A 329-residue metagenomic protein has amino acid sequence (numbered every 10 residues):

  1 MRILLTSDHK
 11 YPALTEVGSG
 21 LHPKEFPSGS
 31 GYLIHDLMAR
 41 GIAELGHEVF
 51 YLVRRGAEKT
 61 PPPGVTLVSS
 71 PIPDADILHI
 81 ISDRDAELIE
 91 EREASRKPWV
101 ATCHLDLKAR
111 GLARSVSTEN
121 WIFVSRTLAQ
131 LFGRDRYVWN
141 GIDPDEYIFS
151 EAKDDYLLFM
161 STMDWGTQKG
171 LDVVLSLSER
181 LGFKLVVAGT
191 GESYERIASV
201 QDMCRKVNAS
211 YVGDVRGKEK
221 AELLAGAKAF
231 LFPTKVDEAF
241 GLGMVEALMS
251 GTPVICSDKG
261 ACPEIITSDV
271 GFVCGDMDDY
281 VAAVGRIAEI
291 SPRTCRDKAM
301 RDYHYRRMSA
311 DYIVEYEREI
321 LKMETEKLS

Functional and structural regions predicted by a protein language model:
L107-K108, S117-I148, Y156, M160: Donor nucleotide-sugar binding/catalytic pocket of nucleotide-sugar-dependent glycosyltransferases
D135, E146-A188, R301: Conserved donor-binding/catalytic core segment of Leloir-type glycosyltransferases
D164-K169, K235-L242, P263-E264: Nucleotide-sugar-dependent
A198-V215: Nucleotide-activated donor-binding/catalytic signature segment of Leloir-type glycosyltransferases, i.e., the conserved
A221, M244-M249, P263-E264: Short alpha-helical segment that forms part of, or immediately flanks, the ligand-binding pocket in carbohydrate-active
P253-C256: Short hydrophobic beta-strand element within catalytic cores of glycosyltransferases and related nucleotide-activated
S268-D278, V284-E289: Conserved acidic donor-binding segment of nucleotide-sugar-dependent glycosyltransferases
A288-S329: A charged, aromatic-enriched C-terminal amphipathic alpha-helix characteristic of glycosyltransferases across folds
